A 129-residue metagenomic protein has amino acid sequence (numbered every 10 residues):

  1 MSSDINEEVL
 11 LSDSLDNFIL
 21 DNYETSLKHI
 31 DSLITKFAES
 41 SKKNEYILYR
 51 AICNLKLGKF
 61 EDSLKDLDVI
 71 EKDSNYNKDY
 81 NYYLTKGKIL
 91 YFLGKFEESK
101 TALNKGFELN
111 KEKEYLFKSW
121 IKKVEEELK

Functional and structural regions predicted by a protein language model:
E8-K36: Alpha-helical segment of the N-proximal tetratricopeptide repeat
S40-K43, N75-N81, E108-I121: Boundary/linker segments of alpha-helical solenoid repeat arrays
Y91-E114, K122: TPR/TPR-like (Sel1-like) alpha-helical repeat modules
